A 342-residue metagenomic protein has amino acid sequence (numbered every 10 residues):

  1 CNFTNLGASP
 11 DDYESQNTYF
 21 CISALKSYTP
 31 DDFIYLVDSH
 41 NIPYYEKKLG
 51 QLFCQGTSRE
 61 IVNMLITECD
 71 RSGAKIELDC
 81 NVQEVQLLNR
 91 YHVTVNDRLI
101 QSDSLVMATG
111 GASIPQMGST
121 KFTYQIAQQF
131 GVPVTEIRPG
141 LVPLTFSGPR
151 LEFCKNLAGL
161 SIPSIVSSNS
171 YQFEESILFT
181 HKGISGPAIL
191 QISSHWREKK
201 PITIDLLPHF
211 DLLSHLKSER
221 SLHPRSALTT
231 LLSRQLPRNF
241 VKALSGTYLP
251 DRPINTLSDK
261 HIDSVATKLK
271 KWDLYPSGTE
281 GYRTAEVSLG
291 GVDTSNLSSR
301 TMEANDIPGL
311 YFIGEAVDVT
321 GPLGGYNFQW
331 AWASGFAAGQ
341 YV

Functional and structural regions predicted by a protein language model:
C1-E46: Glycine-rich active-site loop/strand segments that organize a redox cofactor
C1-P10, P43, V132-E136, V142-K260: An anion/pyrophosphate-binding glycine-rich loop and adjacent beta-alpha core in soluble alpha-beta enzymes
C21-T29, K48-T67, I114-G118, T145-P149 (+1 more regions): Short beta-strand to alpha-helix junction loop
S27-S104, V241: Feature captures the FAD/FMN-dependent oxidoreductase FAD-binding
E77-L78, K242-T320: A glycine-rich dinucleotide-binding beta-alpha-beta segment and adjacent secondary-structure elements that constitute
V82-Q83, L99-S119, I126-Q128, I177-K182 (+2 more regions): Short hydrophobic core segments
G111-F130, V319-V342: A conserved FAD-binding loop/helix module that cradles the flavin
I114, P143-L144, T180, I184-P187 (+2 more regions): Glycine-rich phosphate/pyrophosphate-binding beta-alpha loops
